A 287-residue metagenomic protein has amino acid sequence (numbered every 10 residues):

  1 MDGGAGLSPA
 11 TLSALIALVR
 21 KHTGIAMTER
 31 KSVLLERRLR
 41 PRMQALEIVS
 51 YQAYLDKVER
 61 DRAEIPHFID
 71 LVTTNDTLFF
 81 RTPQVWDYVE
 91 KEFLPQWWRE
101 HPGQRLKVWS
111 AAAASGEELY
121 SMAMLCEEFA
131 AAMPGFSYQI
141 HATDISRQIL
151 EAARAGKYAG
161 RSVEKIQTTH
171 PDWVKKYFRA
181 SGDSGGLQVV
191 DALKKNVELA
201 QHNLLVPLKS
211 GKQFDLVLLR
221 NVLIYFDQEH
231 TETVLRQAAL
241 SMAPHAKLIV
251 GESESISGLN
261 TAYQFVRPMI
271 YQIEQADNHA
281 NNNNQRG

Functional and structural regions predicted by a protein language model:
M1-W109, G251: Conserved AdoMet
G103-S121, Q139-H141: Conserved class I S-adenosyl-L-methionine
S115-M133: Conserved SAM-binding loop of SAM-dependent methyltransferases across substrates and taxa, primarily the Class I
A132, F136-L218, V222-H230, S255-S257: Extended basic-aromatic, gly/pro-enriched interface segments that bind polyanionic ligands
L216, S257-G287: Core SAM-dependent methyltransferase catalytic element
E232-P244: A short glycine-rich, Lys/Arg-flanked "PGG" loop and its adjoining helix->strand segment in the class I
P244-E252: Conserved beta-strand signature within the Rossmann-like core of class I S-adenosyl-L-methionine
